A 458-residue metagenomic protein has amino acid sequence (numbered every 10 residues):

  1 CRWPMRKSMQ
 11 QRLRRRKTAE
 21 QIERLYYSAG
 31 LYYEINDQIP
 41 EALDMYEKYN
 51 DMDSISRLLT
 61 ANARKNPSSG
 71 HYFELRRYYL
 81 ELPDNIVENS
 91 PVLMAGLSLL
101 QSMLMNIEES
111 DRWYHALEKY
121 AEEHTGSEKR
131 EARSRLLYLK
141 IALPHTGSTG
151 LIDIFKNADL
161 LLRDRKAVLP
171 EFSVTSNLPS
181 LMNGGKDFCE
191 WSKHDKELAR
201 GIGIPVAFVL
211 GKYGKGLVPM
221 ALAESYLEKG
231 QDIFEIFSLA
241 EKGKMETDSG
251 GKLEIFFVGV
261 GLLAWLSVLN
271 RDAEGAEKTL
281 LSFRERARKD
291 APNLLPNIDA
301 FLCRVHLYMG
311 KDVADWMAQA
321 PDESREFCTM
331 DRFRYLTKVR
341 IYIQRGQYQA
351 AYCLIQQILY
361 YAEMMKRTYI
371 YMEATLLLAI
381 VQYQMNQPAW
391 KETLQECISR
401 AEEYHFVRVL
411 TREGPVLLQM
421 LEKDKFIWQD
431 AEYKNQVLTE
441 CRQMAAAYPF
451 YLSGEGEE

Functional and structural regions predicted by a protein language model:
C1-A29, D53: Short capping/hinge segments at domain boundaries that bridge a core fold to an adjacent linker or tail
Y33, Y46, L59, N66 (+7 more regions): Residue at a conserved register position within TPR or TPR-like alpha-solenoid repeats
N36, Y49, S69, L104 (+6 more regions): Structural motif corresponding to the intra-repeat A-B loop/turn of tetratricopeptide repeats
I39, L43-I86, S90-A95, E413-D424: Short, well-ordered secondary-structure microsegments that present a prominent hydrophobic/aromatic side chain
P40, M52, G126-R135, R165-N183 (+8 more regions): Alpha-solenoid helical repeat architecture
E74-L82, E108-K119, T149-R165, S192-A207 (+6 more regions): Alpha-helical repeat scaffolds
I86-G259, L266: Internal alpha-solenoid helical repeat scaffolds
F333-Y335, R340, A350, Q357 (+1 more regions): C-terminal non-catalytic interaction modules
